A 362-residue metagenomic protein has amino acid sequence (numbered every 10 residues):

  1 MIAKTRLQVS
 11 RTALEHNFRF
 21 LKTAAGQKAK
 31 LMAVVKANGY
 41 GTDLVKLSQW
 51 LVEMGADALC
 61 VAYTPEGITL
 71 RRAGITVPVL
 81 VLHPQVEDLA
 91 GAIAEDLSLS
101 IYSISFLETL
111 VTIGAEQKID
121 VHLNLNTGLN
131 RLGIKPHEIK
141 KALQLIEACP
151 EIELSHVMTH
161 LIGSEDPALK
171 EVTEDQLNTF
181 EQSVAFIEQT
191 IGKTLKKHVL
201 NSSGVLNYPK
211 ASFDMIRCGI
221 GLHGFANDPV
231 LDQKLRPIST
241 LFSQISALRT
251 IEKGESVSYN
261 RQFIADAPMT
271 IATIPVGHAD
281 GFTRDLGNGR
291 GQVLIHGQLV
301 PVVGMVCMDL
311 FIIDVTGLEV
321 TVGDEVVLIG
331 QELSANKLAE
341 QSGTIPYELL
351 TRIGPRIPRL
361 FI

Functional and structural regions predicted by a protein language model:
I2-R11, E15, P65-E66, P84-E87 (+4 more regions): Active-site anion/phosphate-binding pocket segments in diverse small-molecule metabolic enzymes
T5-Q8, A29-K196: Active-site-proximal beta-alpha core segment in soluble small-molecule metabolic enzymes
F18-A29, Q117: Glycine-rich phosphate/diphosphate-binding loops that line cofactor/substrate pockets in enzymes
K22, E153-H156, M269, I295-H296: Secondary-structure boundary/capping motif
